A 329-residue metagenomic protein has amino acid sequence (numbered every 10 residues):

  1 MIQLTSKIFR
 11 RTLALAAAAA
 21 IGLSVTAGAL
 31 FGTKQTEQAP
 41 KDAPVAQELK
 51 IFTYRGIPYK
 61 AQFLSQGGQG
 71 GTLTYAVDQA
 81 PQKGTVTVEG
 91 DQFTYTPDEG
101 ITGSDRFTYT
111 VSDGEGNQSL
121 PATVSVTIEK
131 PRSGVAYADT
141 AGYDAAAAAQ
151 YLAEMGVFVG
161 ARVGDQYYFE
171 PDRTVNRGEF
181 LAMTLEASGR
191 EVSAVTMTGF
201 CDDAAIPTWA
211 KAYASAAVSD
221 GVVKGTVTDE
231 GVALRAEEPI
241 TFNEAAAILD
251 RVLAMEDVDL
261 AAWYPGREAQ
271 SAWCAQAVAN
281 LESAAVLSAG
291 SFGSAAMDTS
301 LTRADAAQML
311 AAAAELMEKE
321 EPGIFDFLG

Functional and structural regions predicted by a protein language model:
M1-K7: N-terminal secretory signal peptides that target proteins for export/translocation
I2, A20-R55, S125-A146, V159-L181 (+5 more regions): Feature responds to low-complexity, polar/acidic, surface-exposed segments characteristic of secreted/exported proteins
R10-G22: Sec-dependent N-terminal signal peptides
A39-D78: Extracellular ectodomain surface segments
A76-D91, A161: Low-complexity "stalk/linker" and mucin-like segments enriched in Ser/Thr/Pro/Ala/Gly
E99-G103: Surface-exposed, short loops/turns at beta-strand junctions within beta-sandwich domains
S104-D105, N117-V124: Extracellular and select intracellular beta-sandwich modules with Ser/Thr-enriched, small-residue motifs on
V111-D113: Conserved structural position at the C-terminal beta-strand of extracellular beta-sandwich adhesion modules
